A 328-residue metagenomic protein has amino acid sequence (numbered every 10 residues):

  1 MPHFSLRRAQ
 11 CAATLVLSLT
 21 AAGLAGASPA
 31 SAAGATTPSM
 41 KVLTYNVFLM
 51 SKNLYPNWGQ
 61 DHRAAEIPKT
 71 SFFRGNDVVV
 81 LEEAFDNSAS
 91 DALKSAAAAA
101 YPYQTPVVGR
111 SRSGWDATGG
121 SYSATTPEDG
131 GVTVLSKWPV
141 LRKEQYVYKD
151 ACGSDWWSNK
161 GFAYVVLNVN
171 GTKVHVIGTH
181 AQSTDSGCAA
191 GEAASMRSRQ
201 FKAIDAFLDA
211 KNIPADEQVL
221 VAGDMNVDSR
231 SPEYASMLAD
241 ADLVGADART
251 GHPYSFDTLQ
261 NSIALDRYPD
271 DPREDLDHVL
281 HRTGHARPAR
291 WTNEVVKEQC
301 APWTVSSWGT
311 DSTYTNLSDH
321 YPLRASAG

Functional and structural regions predicted by a protein language model:
P2-V16, G23-A99, G109-A117, A124-D129 (+1 more regions): N-terminal, active-site-proximal structural segment of metallo-dependent hydrolase catalytic domains
A35-P38, F72-R74, A96-A99, A124-E128 (+7 more regions): Extracellular/periplasmic catalytic domains that process cell-envelope and extracellular macromolecules
K41-V47, I67-L93, L135, V165 (+4 more regions): Active-site beta-strand/loop signature of hydrolases that rely on acidic residues for catalysis
K52-L54, Q145-D155, A181-R197: Surface-exposed cleft-lining segments at the edges of enzyme active sites
R63-I67, A89-L93, G131, E144 (+4 more regions): Stable alpha-helical elements in mature extracytoplasmic
A84-Q182: Structured beta-strand-rich core segments of catalytic domains in phosphoester-bond hydrolases
A181-D205, N226-L238: Active-site-proximal segments of metal-dependent phosphoesterases and phosphodiesterases across multiple
A210-L220, V227-G328: Metal-dependent phosphoester-hydrolase catalytic domains
